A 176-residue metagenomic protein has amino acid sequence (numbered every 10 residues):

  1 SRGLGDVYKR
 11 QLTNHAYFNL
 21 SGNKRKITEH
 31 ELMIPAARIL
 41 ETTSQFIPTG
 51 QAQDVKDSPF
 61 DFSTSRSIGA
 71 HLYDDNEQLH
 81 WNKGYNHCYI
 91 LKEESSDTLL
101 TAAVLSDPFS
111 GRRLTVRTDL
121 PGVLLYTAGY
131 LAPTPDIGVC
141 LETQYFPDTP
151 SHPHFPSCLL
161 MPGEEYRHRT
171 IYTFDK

Functional and structural regions predicted by a protein language model:
S1-Y8: Short, small-residue-biased leader/transition segments that mark boundaries at the very start of proteins
D6, L20, F174-K176: A generic secondary-structure signal for well-formed alpha-helical elements
K9-R10, F18: Functional cores that coordinate and move charged inorganic groups
R10, H30, R112-L114: Short beta-strand segments
R10-Q11, K24-K26, D97, P133: Solvent-exposed alpha-helices and their adjacent loops that cap or buttress functional pockets in soluble metabolic
L20, K24-R66: A conserved active-site cap/scaffold subdomain adjacent to cofactor or substrate pockets
F60-K176: Active-site pocket scaffolds in enzymes
